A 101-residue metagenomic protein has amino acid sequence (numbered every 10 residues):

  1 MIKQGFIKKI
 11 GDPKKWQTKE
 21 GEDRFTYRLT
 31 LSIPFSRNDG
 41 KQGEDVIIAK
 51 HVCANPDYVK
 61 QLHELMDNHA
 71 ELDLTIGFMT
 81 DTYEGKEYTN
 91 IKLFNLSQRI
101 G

Functional and structural regions predicted by a protein language model:
M1-G101: Single-stranded nucleic acid-binding surfaces, predominantly the OB-fold ssDNA-binding core
